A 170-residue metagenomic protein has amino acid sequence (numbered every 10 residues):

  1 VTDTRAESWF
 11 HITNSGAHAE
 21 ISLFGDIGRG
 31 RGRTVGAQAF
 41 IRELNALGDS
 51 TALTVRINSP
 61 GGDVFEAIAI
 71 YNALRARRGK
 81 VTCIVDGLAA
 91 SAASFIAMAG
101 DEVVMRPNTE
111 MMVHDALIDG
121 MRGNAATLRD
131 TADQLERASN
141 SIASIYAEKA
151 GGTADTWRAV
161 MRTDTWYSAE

Functional and structural regions predicted by a protein language model:
V1-E170: Terminal-region recognition feature
